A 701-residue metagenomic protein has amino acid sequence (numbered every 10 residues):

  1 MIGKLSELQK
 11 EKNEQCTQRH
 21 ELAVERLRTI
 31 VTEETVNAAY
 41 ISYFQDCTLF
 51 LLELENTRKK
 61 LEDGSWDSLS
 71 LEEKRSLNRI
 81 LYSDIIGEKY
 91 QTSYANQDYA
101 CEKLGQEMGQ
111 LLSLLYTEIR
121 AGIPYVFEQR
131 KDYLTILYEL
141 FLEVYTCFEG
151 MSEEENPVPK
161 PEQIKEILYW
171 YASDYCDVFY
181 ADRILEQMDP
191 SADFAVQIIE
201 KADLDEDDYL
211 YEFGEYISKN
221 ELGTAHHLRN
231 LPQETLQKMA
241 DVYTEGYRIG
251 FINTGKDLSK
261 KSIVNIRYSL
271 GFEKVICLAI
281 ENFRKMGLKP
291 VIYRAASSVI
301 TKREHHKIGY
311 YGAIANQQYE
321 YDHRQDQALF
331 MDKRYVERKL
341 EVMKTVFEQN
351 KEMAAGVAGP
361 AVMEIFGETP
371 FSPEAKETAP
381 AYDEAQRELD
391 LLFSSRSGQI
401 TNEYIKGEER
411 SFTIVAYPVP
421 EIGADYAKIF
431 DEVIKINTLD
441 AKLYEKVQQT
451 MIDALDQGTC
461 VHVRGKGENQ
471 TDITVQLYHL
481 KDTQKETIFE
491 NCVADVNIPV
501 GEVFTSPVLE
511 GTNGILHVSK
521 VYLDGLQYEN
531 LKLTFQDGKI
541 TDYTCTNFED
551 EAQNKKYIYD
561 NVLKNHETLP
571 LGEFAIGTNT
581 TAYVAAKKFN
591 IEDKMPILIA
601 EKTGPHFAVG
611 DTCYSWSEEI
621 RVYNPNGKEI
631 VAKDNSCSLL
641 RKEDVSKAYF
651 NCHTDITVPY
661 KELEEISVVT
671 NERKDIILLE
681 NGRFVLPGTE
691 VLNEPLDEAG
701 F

Functional and structural regions predicted by a protein language model:
M1-E510, L679, R683-F701: Active-site bordering "gate/hinge" segments that shape substrate access to catalytic or cofactor-binding pockets
R267, Y293, V415, R464-K466 (+6 more regions): Generic beta-strand/beta-sheet core signal
G271, E368-P370, V419, E468 (+8 more regions): Short, glycine-/Ser/Thr-/acidic-enriched flexible segments
Q399, V447-Q449, V500-V503, L516-V521 (+3 more regions): Glycine-rich, charged/polar anion/phosphate-binding loops that engage phosphate groups from diverse ligands
V508-N565: Long, well-ordered mid-to-C-terminal structural blocks that present hydrophobic/aromatic surfaces
G511-N513, Y528-N530, D537-I540, L569-E573 (+3 more regions): Active-site lining segments that contact anionic ligands and/or coordinate catalytic metals
Y543-E618: Dual-mode signal for accessory low-complexity, basic/Gly-rich regions
N626-F701: Extended hydrophobic packing segments that form well-structured cores
